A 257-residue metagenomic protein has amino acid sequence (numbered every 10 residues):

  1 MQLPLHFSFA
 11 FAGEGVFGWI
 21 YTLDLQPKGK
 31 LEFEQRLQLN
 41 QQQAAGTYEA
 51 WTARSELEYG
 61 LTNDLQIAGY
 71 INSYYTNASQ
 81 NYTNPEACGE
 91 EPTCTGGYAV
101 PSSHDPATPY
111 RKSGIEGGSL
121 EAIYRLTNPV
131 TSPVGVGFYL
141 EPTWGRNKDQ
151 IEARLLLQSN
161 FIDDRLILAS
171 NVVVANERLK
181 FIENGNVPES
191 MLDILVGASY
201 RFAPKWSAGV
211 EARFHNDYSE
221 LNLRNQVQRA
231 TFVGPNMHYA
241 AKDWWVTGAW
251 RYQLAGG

Functional and structural regions predicted by a protein language model:
M1-H6: Bacterial N-terminal signal peptides
F11-G257: Transmembrane beta-barrel domains of Gram-negative outer membranes and organellar outer membranes
